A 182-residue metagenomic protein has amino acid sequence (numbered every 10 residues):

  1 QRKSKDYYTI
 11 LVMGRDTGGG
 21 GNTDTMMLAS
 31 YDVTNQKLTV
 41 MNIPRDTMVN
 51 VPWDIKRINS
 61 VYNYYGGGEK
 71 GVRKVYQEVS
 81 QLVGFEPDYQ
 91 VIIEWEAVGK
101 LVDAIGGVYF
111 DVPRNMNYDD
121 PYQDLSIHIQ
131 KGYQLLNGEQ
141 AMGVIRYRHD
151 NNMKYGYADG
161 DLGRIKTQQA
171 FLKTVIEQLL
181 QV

Functional and structural regions predicted by a protein language model:
Q1-V182: Non-catalytic, solvent-exposed segments at the cell envelope interface
